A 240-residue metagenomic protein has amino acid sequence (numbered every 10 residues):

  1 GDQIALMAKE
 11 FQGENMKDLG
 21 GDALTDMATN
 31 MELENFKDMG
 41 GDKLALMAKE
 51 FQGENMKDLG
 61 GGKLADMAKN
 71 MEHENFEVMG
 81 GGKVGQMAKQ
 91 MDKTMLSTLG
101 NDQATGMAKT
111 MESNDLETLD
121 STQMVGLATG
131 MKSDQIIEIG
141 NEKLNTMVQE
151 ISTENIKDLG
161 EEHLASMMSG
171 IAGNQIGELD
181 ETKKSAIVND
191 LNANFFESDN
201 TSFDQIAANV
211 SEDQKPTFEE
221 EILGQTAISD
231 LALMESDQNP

Functional and structural regions predicted by a protein language model:
G1-P240: General marker for long, soluble alpha-helical cores
